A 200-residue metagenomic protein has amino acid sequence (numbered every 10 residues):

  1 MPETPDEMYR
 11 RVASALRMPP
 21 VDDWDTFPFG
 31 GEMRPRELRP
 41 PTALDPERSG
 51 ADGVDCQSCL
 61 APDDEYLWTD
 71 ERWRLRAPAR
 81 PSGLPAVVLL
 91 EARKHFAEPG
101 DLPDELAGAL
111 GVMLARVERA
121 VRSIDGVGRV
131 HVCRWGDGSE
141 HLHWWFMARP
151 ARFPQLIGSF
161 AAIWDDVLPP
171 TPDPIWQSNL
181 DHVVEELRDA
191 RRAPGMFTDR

Functional and structural regions predicted by a protein language model:
M1-L90, A190-R200: Active-site microenvironments that recognize anionic phosphate/pyrophosphate groups
P81-S82, F96, P150-F153: Short, charged/polar surface micro-motifs in flexible loops or helix N-caps
V88-V112, W164-P172: Short histidine-centered catalytic/ligand-binding loop motif
A92-R93, S139-R149: Histidine-centered catalytic micro-motifs
P103-G128: A long amphipathic alpha-helix within ATP-dependent nucleotide-binding catalytic cores
D125-G138: A short glycine-rich, hydrophobically flanked beta-strand micro-motif that places a catalytic Asp/Glu for divalent metal
W145-P169: Short, low-complexity, polybasic intrinsically disordered segments
D166-T198: Mixed-charge, glycine-accented linear interaction segment located at domain edges/termini
